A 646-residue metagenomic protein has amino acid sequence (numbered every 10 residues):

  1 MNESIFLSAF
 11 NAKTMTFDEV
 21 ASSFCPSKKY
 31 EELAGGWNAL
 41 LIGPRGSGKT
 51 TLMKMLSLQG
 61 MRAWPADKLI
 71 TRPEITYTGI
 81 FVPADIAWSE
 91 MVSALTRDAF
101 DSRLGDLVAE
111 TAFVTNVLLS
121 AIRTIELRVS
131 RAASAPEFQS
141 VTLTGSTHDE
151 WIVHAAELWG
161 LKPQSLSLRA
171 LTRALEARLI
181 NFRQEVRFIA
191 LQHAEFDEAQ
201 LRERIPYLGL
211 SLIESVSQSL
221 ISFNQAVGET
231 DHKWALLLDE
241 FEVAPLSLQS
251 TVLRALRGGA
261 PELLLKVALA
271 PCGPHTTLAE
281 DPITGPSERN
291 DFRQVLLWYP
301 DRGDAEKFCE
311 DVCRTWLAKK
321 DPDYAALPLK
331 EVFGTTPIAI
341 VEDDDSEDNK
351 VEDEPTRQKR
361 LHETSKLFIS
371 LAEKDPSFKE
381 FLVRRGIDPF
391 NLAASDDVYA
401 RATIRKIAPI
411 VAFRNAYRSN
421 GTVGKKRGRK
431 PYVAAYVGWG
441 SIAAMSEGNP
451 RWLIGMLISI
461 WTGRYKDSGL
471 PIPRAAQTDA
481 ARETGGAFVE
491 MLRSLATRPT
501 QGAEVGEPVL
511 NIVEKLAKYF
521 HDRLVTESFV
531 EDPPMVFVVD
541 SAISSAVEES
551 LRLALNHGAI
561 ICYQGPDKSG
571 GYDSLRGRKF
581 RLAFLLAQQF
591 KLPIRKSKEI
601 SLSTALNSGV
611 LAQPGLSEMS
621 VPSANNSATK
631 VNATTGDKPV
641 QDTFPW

Functional and structural regions predicted by a protein language model:
M1-Y30: N-terminal pre-Walker A segment at the start of P-loop NTPase domains
L41: Hydrophobic anchor at the beta1->P-loop junction of P-loop NTPases
R45: The conserved Walker
K49: Conserved lysine of the Walker
K54-S222, G285-A393, R451: P-loop NTPase nucleotide-binding core
L56, A268-G273, P450: A short beta-strand-to-loop transition that corresponds to the Sensor-1 phosphate-sensing loop of AAA+ P-loop ATPases
A199-L269, E280-P282, G571: Conserved Walker B catalytic segment
D353, R357-W646: C-terminal leucine-rich, beta-strand-based interaction scaffolds used for sensing/assembly
